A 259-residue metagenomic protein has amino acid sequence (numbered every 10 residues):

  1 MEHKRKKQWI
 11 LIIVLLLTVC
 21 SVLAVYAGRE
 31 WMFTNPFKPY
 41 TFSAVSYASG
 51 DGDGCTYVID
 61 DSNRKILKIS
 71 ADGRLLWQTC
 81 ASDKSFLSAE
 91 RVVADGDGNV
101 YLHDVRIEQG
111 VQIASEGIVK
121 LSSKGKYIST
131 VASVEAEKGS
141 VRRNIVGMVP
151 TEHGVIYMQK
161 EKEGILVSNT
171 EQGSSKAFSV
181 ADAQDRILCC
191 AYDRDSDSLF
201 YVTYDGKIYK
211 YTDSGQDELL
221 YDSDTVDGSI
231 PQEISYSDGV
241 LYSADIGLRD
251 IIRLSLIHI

Functional and structural regions predicted by a protein language model:
F37-R64: Beta-strand-rich domains and repeat architectures in extracellular enzymes and scaffolds, especially beta-propellers
F37-S43, C80-K84, A132-V141, F178-A183 (+1 more regions): Surface loop/turn motifs at the tips and blade-to-blade linkers of beta-strand repeat domains
A44-Y47, L87-V92, R142-M148, Q184-Y192 (+1 more regions): Repeated scaffold domains used in trafficking and secretory/extracellular systems, primarily beta-propellers
G50-D53, A94-D97, P150-H153, D193-S196 (+1 more regions): Residue-level detector of Asp-centered blade-edge/turn motifs that repeat once per structural unit in beta-propeller
T56-V58, V100-Y101, V155-Y157, S198-Y201 (+1 more regions): Conserved beta-propeller blade signature
D61-S62, Q109-A114, K160-K162, I246-G247: Short, solvent-exposed loop/turn segments at conserved positions within beta-propeller repeat blades
K65-L67, E116-V119, G164-L166, K207-Y209 (+1 more regions): A short loop-to-beta-strand structural motif that recurs across blades of beta-propeller domains
I257-I259: Conserved small/polar residues in nucleotide/adenosyl-binding loops
